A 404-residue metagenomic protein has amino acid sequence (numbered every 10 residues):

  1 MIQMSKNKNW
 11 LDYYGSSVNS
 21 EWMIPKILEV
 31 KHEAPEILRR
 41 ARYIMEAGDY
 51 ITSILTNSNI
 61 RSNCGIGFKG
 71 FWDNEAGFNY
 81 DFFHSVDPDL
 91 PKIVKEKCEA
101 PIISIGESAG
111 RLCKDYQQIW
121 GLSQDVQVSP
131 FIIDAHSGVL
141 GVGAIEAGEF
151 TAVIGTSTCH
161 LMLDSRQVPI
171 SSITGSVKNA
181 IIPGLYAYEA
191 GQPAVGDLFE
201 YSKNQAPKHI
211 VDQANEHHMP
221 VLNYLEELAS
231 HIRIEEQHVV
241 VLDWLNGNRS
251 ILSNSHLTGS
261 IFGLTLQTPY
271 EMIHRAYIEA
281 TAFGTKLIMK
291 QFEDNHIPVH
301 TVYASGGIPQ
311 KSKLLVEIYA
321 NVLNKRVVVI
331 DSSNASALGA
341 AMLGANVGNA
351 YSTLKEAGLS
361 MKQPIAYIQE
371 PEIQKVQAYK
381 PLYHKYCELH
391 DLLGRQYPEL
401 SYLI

Functional and structural regions predicted by a protein language model:
I2-G15, W22-I60, K69-I93, G106-Y303 (+1 more regions): Active-site core segments that coordinate phosphate-bearing ligands/cofactors across diverse enzyme families
G65: Dinucleotide-binding Rossmann-like beta1-alpha1 core, especially the glycine-rich loop that anchors the ADP
